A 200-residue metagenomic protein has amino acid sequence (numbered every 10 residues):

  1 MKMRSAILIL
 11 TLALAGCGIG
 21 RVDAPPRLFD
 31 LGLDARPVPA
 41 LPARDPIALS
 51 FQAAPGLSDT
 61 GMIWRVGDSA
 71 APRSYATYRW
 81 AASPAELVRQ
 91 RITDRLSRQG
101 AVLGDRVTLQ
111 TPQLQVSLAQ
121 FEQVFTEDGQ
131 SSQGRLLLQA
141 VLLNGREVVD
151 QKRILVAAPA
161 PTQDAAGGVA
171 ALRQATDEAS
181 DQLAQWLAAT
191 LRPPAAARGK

Functional and structural regions predicted by a protein language model:
M1-I7: Bacterial N-terminal signal peptides that target proteins for export
A13-G16: C-terminal motif of bacterial Sec signal peptides marking the signal peptidase cleavage site
G18-P84, T190-K200: A structural "domain/chain start" motif
I19-D30, D94, R98-R146, T162: Surface-exposed short loop/turn segments
R44-I47, S58-T60, A76, Q110-L114 (+2 more regions): Envelope-exposed proteins and targeting segments
P72-R79, E147-A188: Short secondary-structure boundary motifs at beta->alpha junctions and helix caps
T93, S97-A101, A184-R192: Sec-exported extracytoplasmic/periplasmic mature domains
